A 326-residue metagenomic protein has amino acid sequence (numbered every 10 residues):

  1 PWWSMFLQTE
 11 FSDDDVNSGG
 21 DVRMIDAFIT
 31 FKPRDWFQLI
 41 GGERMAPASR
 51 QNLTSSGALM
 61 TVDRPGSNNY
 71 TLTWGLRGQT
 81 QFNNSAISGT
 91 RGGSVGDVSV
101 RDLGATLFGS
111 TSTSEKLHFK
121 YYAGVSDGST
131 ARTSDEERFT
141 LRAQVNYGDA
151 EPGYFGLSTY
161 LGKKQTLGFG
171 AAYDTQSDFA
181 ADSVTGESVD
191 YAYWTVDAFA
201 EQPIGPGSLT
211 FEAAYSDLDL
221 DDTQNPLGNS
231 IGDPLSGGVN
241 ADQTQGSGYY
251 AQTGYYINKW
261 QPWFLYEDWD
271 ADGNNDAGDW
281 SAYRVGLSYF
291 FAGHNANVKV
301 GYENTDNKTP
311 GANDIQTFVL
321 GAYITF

Functional and structural regions predicted by a protein language model:
P1-E151, Q243-D272, D276-Y283: Outer membrane beta-barrel
W2-S4, Q38, K116-K120, E136-R138 (+5 more regions): Outer-membrane beta-barrel architecture
S56-V62, L227-L235, D279-Y283, Q316-V319: Flexible, surface-exposed loop regions and adjacent strand-edge segments of Gram-negative outer-membrane beta-barrel
S112-S114, P203-G205, A292: Short polar/acidic secondary-structure junctions
F139-N146, A150, D314-F326: Outer-membrane beta-barrel "beta-signal"
Q144-G148, P152-D272, S281: Detector for outer-membrane/organellar transmembrane beta-barrel domains, recognizing the amphipathic beta-strand
T253, F264, L287, V300 (+1 more regions): Hydrophobic, well-ordered secondary-structure elements that form the walls of internal hydrophobic environments
H294-L320, T325: Predominantly the C-terminal beta-signal and adjacent terminal strand-loop region of outer-membrane beta-barrel
